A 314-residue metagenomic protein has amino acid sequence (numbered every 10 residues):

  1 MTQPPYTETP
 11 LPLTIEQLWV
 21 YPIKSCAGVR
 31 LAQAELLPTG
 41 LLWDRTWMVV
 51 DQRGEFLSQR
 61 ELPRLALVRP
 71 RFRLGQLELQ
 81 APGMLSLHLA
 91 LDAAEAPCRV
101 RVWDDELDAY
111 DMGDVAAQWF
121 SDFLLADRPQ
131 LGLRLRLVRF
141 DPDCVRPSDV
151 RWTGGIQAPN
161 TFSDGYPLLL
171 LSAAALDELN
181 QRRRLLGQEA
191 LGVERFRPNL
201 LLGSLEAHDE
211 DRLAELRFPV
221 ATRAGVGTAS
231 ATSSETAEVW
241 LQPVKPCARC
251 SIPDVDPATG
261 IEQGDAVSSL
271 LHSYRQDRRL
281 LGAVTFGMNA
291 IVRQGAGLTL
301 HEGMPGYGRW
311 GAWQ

Functional and structural regions predicted by a protein language model:
M1-Q314: Metal-cofactor-dependent catalytic cores
